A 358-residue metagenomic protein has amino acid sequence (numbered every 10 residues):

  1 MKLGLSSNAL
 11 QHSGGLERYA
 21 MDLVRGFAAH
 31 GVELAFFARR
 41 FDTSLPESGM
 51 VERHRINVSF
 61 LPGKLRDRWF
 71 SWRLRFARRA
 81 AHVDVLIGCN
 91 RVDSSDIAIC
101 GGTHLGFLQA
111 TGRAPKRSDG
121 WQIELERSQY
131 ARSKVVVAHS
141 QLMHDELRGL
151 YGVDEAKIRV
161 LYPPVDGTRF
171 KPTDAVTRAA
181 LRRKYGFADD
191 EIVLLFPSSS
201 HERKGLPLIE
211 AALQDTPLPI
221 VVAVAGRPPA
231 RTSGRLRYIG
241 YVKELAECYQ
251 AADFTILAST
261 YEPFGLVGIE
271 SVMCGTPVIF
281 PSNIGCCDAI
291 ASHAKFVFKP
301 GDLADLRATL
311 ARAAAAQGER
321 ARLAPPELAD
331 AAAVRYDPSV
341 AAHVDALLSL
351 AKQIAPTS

Functional and structural regions predicted by a protein language model:
L142, P164: Carbohydrate-associated surface elements
A188-K204, E210-L213: Conserved donor-binding/catalytic core segment of Leloir-type glycosyltransferases
Y241, C248-A252: Short alpha-helical donor nucleotide-sugar binding micro-motif in glycosyltransferases
T260: Aromatic "clamp/platform" in nucleotide-sugar-dependent glycosyltransferases that forms part of the donor/acceptor
G265-G268, C286: Short glycine/serine-rich donor-binding loops of glycosyltransferases
P277-F280: Short hydrophobic beta-strand element within catalytic cores of glycosyltransferases and related nucleotide-activated
S292, F296-A304, A311-G318: Conserved acidic donor-binding segment of nucleotide-sugar-dependent glycosyltransferases
G318-I354: A charged, aromatic-enriched C-terminal amphipathic alpha-helix characteristic of glycosyltransferases across folds
